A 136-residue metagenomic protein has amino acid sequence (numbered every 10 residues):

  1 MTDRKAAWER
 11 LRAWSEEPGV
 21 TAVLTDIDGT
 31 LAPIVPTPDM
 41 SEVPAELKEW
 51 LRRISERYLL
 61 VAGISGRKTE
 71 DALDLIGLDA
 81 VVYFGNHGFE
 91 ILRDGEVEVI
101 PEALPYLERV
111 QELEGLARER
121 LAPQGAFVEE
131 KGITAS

Functional and structural regions predicted by a protein language model:
M1-I27, E46: Non-catalytic pre-domain segments flanking phosphatase-related domains
V35-P36: Active-site loop/short helix in cyclic nucleotide turnover domains
E42-I133: Active-site phosphate-binding/coordination module
